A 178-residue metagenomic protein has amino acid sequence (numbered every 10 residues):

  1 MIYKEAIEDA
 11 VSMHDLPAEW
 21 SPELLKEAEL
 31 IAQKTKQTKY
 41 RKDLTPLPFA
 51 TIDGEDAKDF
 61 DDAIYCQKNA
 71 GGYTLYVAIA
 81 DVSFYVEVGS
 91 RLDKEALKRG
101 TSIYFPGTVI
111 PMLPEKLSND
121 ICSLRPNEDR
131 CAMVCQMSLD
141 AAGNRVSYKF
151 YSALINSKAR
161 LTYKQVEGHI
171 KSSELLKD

Functional and structural regions predicted by a protein language model:
M1-T74, S83-D129, R160, K164-K177: Charge-lined substrate channels and their catalytic hotspots, especially those that engage the 3′ end of RNA
I79: Catalytic-core elements of nucleic-acid end-processing and repair enzymes
S138-H169: Extended accessory regions or peripheral subdomains of proteins
S147-Y148, L176-D178: Glycine-rich, acidic/polar active-site loops that bind/position phosphate-bearing ligands
